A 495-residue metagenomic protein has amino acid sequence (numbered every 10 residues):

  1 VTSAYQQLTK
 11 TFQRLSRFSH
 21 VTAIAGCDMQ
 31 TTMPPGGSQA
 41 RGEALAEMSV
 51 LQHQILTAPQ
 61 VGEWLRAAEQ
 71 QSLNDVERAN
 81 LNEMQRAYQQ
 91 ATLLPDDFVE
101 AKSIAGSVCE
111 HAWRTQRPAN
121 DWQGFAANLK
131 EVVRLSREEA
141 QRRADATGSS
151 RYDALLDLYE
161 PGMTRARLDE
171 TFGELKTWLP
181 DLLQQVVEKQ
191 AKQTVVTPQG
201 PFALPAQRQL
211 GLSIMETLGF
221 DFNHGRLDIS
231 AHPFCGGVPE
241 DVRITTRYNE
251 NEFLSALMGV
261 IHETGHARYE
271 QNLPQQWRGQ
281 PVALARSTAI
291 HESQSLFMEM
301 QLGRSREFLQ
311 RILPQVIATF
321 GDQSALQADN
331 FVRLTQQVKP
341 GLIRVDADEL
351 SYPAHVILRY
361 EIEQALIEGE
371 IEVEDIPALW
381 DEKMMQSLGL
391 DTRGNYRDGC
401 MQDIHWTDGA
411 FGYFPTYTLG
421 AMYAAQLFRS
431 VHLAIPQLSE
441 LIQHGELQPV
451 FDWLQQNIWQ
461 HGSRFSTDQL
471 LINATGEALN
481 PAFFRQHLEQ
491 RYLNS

Functional and structural regions predicted by a protein language model:
V1-P161, E489-L493: A well-structured
V1-Q6, H20-G26, Q30-A40, H53-T57 (+2 more regions): C-terminal, non-catalytic "cap/extension" segments appended to globular domains
L8, S255-Q275, E292-L296: Active-site recognition of the HExxH zinc-binding catalytic motif
A40, A101, N128-E131, T171 (+12 more regions): Secondary-structure capping and boundary motifs in well-ordered enzyme cores
K102-F253: Contiguous, non-catalytic segments that form substrate-binding/exosite surfaces or channel walls
F172, K176-L179, L204-Q209, I214-D228 (+2 more regions): All-alpha helical catalytic cores of prenyl diphosphate-utilizing isoprenoid enzymes
N223, Q276-Q280, S305-P314, V373-E374: Acidic/polar loop patches that form or flank catalytic/metal-binding clefts of enzymes that bind anionic ligands
L284-A325: Post-HExxH zinc-binding segment in Zn-dependent metallohydrolases
